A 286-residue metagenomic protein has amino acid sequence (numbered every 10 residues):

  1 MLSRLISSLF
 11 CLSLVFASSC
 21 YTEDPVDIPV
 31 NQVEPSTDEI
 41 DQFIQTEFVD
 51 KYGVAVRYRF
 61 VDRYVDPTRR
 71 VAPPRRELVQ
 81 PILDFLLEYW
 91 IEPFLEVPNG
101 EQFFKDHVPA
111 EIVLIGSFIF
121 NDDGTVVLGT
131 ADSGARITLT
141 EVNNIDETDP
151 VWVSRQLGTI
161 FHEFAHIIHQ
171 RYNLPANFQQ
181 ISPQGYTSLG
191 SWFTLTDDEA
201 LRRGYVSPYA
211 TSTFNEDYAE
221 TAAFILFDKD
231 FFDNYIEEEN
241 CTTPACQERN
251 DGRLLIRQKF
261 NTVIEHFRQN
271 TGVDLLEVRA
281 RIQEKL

Functional and structural regions predicted by a protein language model:
M1-R4, L12-V61, E284-L286: Bacterial Sec-dependent N-terminal signal peptides
D24-P25, Q80-R136: Auxiliary, metal-adjacent structural segments of Zn-dependent hydrolase domains
V54-P74: Acidic/histidine-rich, surface-exposed loop or edge segments in extracytoplasmic proteins
L87, I91, L95, A165-L174 (+3 more regions): Sec-exported extracytoplasmic/periplasmic mature domains
F94-L114, R171-Y172, F232-C241, A245-Q247 (+1 more regions): Surface-exposed patches in mature extracellular/periplasmic domains of secreted proteins
E141-F161: Short pre-active-site segment immediately N-terminal to the catalytic Zn-binding motif
S154-P175, A219: Active-site recognition of the HExxH zinc-binding catalytic motif
Y186-V278, L286: Metalloprotease/metallohydrolase-associated module, dominated by Zn2+-dependent proteases
